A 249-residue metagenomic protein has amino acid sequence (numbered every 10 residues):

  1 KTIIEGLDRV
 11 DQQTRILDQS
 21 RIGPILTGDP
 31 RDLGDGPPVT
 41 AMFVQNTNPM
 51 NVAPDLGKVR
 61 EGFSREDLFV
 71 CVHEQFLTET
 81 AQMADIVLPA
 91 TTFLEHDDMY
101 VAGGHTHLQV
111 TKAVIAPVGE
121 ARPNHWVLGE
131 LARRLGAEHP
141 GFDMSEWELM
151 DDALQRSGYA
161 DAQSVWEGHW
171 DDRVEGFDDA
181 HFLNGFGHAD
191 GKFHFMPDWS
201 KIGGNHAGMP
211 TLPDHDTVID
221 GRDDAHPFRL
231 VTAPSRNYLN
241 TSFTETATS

Functional and structural regions predicted by a protein language model:
T2-V118, D152-S249: A cross-kingdom feature strongest in bacterial/archaeal respiratory oxidoreductases
V114-G129: Alpha-amylase-like alpha-glycosidases and glucanotransferases acting on alpha-linked glucans and related
H125-G141: Non-catalytic, well-ordered alpha-helical segments in soluble enzyme domains
E138-E148, D152, A162: Short, surface-exposed acidic
